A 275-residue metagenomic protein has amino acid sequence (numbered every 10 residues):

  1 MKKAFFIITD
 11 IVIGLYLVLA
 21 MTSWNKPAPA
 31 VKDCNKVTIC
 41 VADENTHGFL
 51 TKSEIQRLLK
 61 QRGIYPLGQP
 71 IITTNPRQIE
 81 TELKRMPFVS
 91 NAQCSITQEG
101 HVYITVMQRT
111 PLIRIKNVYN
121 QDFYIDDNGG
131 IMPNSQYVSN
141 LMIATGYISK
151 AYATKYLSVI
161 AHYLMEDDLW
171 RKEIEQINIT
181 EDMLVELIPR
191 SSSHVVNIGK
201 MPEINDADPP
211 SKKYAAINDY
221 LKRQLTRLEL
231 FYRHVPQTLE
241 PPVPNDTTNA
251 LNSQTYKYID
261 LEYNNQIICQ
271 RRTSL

Functional and structural regions predicted by a protein language model:
M1-E54, L59-R85, S90-L275: Charged, solvent-exposed interaction patches on well-folded alpha/beta domains that mediate macromolecular contacts
